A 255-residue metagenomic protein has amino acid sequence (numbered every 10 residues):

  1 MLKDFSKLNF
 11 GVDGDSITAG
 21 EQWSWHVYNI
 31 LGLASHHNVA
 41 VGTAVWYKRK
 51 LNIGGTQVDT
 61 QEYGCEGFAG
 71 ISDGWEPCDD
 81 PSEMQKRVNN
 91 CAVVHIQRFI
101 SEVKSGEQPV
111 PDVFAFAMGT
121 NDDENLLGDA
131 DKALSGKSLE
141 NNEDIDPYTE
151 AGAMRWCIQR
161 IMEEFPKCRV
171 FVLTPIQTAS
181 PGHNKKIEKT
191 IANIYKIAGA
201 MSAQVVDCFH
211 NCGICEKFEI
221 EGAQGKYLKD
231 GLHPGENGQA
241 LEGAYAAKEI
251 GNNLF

Functional and structural regions predicted by a protein language model:
K7-V12, I17-D144, Y148: Conserved SGNH/GDSL esterase-like catalytic core that processes O-acyl groups on lipids and polysaccharides
N9, V113, C168-R169, Q204: Proline-centered loop/turn at the N-terminus of a beta-strand
L31, E164-P166, M201: Helix C-cap/helix->beta junction micro-motif
R98-E102, W156-E164, E249: A generic secondary-structure signal
A117-E124, R155-Y195: Active-site segments of SGNH/GDSL-like serine hydrolases that catalyze O-acetyl group transfer/hydrolysis on lipids
P147-M154, I191, Q239: Aromatic/hydrophobic pocket-lining residues that form the small-molecule binding cavity in soluble enzyme cores
P175-F255: Catalytic His-Asp segment of secreted/periplasmic serine-dependent ester chemistry enzymes
